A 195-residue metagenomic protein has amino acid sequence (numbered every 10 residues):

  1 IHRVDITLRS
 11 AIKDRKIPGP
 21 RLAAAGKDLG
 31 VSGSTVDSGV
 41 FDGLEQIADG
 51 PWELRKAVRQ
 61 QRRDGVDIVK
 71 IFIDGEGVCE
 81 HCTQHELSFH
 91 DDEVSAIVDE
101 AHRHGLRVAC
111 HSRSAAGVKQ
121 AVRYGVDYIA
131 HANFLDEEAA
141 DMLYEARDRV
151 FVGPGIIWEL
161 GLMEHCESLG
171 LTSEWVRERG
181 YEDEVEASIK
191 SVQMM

Functional and structural regions predicted by a protein language model:
I1-K16, S32-G33, D37-G39, D92 (+1 more regions): Metal-associated gating/positioning segment near the N- to mid-region
I1-L8, G19-D28, V66-C79, R107 (+2 more regions): Divalent metal-dependent hydrolysis catalytic cores, especially in the metallo-beta-lactamase
D5-K16, P51-V66, L135-F151, K190-M195: Short amphipathic alpha-helices and their capping/turn segments at secondary-structure boundaries
R21, G26, G33-T35, A139: Solvent-exposed, flexible loop/coil residues
L22, Q61, G65, V69 (+3 more regions): Conserved, mostly hydrophobic/aromatic
S32, G75-K190: Active-site core of metal-dependent hydrolases
V36-S95, R179: Active-site gating/metal-coordination segments in enzymes
